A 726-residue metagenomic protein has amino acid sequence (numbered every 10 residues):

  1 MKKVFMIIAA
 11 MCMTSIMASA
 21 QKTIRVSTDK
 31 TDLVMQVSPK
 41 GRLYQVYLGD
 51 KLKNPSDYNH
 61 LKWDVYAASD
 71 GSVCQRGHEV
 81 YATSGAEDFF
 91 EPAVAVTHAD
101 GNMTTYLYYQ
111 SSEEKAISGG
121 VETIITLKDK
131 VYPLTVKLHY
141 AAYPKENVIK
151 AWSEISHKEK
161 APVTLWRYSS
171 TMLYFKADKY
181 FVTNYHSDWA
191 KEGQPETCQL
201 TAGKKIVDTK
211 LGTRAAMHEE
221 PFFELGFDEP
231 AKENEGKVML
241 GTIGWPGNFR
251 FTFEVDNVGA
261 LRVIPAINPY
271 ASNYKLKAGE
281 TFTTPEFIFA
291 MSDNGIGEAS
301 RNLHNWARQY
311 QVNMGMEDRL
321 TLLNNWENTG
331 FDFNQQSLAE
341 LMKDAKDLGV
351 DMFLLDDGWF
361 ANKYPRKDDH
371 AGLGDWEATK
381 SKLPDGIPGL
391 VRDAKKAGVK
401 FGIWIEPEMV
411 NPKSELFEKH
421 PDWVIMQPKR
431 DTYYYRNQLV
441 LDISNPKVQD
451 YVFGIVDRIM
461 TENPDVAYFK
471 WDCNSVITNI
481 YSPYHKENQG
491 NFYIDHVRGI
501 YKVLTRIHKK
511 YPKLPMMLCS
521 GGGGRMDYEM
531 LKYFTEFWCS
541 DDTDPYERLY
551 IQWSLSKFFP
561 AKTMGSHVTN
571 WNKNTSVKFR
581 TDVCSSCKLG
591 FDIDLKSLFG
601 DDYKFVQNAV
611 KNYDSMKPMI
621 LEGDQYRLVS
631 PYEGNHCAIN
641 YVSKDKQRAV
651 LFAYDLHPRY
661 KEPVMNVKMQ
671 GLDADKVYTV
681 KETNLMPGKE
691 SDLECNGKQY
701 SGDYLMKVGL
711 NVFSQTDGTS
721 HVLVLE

Functional and structural regions predicted by a protein language model:
M1-Q21: Bacterial Sec-dependent N-terminal signal peptides
K22-M35, R42-E254, Y270, V677-S691: Polysaccharide-binding surfaces and accessory modules of carbohydrate-active proteins
K30, F223-L225, E233, S630-D673: Carbohydrate-binding surface patches
K30, N102-Y108, Y274-D293, G718-E726: Short Pro-Gly-centered flexible turn/kink motifs
Q75-G77, G85-L107, P230, E235-N248 (+6 more regions): Glycine-rich, aromatic-flanked loop segments that form ligand/cofactor-binding clefts across common enzyme folds
M314-G454, N463, Y468: Aromatic-lined carbohydrate-binding/catalytic grooves of carbohydrate-active enzymes
P384-G386, E418-H420, V424-K578, K588-I593 (+1 more regions): Active-site neighborhood of glycoside hydrolase catalytic domains
H657-E726: C-terminal beta-sandwich/jelly-roll accessory domains of carbohydrate-active enzymes
